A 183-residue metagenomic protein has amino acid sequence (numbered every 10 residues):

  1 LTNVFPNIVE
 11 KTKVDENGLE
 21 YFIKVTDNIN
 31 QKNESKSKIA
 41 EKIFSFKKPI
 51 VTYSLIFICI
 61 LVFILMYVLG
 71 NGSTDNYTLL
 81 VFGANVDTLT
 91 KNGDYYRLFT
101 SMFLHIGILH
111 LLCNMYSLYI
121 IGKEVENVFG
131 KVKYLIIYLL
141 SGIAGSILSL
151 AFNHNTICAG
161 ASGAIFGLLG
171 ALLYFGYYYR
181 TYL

Functional and structural regions predicted by a protein language model:
L1-L183: A detector for small-residue-rich transmembrane helices and their helix-helix packing motifs
